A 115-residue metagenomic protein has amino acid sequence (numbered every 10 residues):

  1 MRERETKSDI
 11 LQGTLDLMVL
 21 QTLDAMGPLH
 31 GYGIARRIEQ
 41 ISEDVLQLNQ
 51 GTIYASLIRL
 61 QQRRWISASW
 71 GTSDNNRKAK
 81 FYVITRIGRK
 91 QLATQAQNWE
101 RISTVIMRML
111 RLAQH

Functional and structural regions predicted by a protein language model:
M1-S8: Short, Lys/Arg-enriched N-terminal segment that forms or immediately precedes the first helix of a structured domain
D9-T52: N-terminal helix-turn-helix DNA-binding core of bacterial DNA-binding proteins
T14, M18, A79, V83 (+1 more regions): Amphipathic alpha-helical recognition patches that constitute DNA-binding helices
I53-L60: Basic amphipathic alpha-helical segments that dock to polyanions
Q61-K78, V83: Beta-hairpin "wing" of winged helix-turn-helix
I87-H115: Amphipathic alpha-helical dimerization/coiled-coil segments that flank or bridge DNA-binding/regulatory modules
